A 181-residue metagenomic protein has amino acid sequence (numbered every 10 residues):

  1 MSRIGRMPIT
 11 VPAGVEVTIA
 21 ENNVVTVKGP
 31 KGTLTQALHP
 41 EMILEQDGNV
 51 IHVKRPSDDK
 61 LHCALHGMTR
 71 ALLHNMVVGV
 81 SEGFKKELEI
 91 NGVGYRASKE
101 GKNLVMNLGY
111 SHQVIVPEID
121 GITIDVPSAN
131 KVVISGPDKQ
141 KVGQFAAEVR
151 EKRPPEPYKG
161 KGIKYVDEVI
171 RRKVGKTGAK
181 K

Functional and structural regions predicted by a protein language model:
M1-K181: N-terminal intrinsically disordered, cationic/polar leader segments that include organellar targeting peptides
